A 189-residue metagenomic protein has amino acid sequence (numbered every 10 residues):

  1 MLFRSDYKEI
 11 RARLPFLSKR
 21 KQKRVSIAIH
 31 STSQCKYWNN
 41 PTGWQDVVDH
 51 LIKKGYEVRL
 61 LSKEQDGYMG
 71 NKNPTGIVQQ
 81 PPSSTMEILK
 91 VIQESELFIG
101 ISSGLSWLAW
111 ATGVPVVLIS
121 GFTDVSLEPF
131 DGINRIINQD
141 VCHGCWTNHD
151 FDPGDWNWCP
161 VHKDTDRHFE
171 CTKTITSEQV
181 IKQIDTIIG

Functional and structural regions predicted by a protein language model:
M1, D46-H50, Q179, Q183: Amphipathic alpha-helical segments that form well-ordered structural scaffolds and often line/cohere around active
M1-W38, Y68: Mid-sequence helix-capping/hinge segment at a functional interface
T32-C35, G76-Q79, H168-F169: Conserved short-loop catalytic and cofactor-binding motifs
C35, S83, C171-I175: Short, surface-exposed alpha-helical recognition segments that flank or form part of ligand/macromolecule-binding
W38-L127: Donor-binding and catalytic core of enzymes assembling or modifying cell-surface/extracellular glycoconjugates
W110-I188: Nucleotide-sugar donor-binding patch of glycosyltransferase catalytic domains
